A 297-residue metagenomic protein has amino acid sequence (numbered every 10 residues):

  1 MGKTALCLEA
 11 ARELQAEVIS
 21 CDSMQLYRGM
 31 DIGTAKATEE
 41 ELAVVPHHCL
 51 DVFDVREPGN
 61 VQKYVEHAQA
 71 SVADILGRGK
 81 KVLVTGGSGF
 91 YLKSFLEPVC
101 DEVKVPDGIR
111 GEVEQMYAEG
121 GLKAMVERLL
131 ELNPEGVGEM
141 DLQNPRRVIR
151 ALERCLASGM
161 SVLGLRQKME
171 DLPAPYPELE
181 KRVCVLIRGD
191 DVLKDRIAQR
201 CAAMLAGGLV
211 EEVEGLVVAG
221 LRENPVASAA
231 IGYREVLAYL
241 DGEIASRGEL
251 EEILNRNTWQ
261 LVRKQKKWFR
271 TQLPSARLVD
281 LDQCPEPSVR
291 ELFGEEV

Functional and structural regions predicted by a protein language model:
M1-V297: Phosphate/pyrophosphate-binding catalytic cores of soluble transferases and nucleic-acid-acting enzymes
